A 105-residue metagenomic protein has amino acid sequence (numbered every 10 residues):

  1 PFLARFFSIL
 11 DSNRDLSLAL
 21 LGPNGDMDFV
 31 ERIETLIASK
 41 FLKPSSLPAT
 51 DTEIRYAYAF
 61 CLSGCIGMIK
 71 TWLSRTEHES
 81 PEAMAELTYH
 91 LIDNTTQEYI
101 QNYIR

Functional and structural regions predicted by a protein language model:
P1, V30, R55, P81-A85: Short, structured helix-loop boundary elements
P1-L16: Hydrophobic alpha-helical connector segments
R5, N24-P48, T52-S63, Q97: Amphipathic alpha-helical packing segments from all-alpha helical-bundle domains
F7, E34, A38, A85-D93: Hydrophobic core segments within long, regular secondary-structure runs in both alpha- and beta-rich folds
N13, S17, P44-S46, W72 (+2 more regions): Basic, amphipathic alpha-helical hairpins
L18-L20, A49, P81: Short, hydrophobic secondary-structure boundary micro-motifs
S63, T71-R105: C-terminal peripheral helix-coil segments that are non-catalytic and often amphipathic
